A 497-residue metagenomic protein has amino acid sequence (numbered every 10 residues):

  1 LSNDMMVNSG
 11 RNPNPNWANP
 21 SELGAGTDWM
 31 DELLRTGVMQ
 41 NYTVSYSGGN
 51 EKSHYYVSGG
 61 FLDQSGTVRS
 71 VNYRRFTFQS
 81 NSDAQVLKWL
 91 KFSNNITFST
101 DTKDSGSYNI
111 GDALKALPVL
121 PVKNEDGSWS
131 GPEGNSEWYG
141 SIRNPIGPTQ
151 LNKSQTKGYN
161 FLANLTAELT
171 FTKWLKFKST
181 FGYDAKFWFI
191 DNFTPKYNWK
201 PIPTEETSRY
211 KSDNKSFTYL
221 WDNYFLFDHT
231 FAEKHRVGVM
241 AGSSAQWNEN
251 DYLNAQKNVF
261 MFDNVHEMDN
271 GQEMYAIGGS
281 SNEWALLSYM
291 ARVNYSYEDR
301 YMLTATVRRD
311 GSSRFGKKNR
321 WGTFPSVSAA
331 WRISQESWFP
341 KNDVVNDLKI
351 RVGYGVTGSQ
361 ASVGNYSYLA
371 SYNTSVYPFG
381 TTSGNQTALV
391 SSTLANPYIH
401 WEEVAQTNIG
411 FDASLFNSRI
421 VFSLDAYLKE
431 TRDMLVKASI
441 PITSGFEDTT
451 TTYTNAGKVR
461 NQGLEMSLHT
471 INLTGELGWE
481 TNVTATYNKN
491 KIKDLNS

Functional and structural regions predicted by a protein language model:
L1-R69, S107-I110, I146-Q155, A167-T170: Residues embedded in well-ordered regular secondary structure
D4, S45, L120, R292 (+1 more regions): Short, surface-exposed charged micro-motifs
A18, G37-Q40, R75, N81-T100 (+3 more regions): Extracellular/periplasmic, surface-exposed regions of secreted and cell-surface proteins
V57, K115-P118: Intrinsically disordered, low-complexity polar segments
P118, K123-D126: Accessory, often N-terminal, substrate/partner-engagement and coupling regions that sit outside the core NTP/cofactor
W199: Conserved catalytic cysteine-centered active-site region of acyl-thioester-dependent Claisen-condensing enzymes
